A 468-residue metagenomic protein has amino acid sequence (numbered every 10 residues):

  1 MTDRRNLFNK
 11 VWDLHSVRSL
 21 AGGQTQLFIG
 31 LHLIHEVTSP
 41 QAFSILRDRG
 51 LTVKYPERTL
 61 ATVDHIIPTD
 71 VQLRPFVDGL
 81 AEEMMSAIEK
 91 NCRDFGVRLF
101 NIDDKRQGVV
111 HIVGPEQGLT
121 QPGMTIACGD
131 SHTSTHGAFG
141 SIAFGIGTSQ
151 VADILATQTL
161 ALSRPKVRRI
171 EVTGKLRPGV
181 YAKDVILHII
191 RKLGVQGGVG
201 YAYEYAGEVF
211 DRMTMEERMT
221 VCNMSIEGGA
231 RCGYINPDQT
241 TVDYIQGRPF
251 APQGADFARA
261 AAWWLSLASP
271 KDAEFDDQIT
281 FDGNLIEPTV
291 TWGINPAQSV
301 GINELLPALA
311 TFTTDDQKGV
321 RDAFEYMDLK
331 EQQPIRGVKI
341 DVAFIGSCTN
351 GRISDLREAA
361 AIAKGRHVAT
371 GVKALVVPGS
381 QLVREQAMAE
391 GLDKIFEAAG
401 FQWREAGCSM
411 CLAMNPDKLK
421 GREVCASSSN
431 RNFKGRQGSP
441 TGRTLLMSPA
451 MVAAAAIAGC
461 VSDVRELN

Functional and structural regions predicted by a protein language model:
M1-N468: Fe-S-dependent hydro-lyases/dehydratases of central metabolism
